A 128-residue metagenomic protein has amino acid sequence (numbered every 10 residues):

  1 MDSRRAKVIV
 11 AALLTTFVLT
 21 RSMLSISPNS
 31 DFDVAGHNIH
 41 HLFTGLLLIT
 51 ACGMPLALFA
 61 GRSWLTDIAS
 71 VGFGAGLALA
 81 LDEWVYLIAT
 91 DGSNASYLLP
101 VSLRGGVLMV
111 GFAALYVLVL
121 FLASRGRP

Functional and structural regions predicted by a protein language model:
M1-V10: N-terminal membrane topogenic signal
L13-S27: Alpha-helical transmembrane segments of multi-pass membrane proteins
F17, R21, G53, A75-E83: Alpha-helical transmembrane segments of multi-pass membrane proteins
D31-L47: Loop-to-helix transition at the N-terminal end of transmembrane alpha-helices
G45-P55, V107-L120: Hydrophobic cores of alpha-helical transmembrane segments in multi-pass inner/ER membrane proteins, independent
T66-F73: Cytoplasmic-side transmembrane-helix entry/capping segments in multi-pass membrane proteins
V85-S102: Interfacial helix-loop-helix junctions of multi-pass membrane proteins
L120-P128: Membrane-interface capping segments at transmembrane-helix boundaries
